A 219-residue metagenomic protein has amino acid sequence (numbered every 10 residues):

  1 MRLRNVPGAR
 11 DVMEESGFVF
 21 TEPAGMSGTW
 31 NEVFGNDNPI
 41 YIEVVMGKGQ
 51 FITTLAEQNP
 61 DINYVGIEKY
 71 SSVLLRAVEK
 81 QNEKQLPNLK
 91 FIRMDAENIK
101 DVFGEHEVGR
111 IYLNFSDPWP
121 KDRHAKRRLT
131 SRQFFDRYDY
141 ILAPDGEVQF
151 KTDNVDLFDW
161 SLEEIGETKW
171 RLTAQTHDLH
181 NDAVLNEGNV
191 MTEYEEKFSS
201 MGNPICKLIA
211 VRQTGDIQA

Functional and structural regions predicted by a protein language model:
M1-I40, Q50-E57: S-adenosyl-L-methionine
V45-G47: Class I SAM-dependent methyltransferase "Motif I" SAM/SAH-binding loop
Y70: Conserved SAM/SAH-binding beta-strand->alpha-helix loop
L75-K80, W160: Short alpha-helix adjacent to the SAM-binding motif of class I
V78-E105: S-adenosyl-L-methionine
T130-P144: A short glycine-rich, Lys/Arg-flanked "PGG" loop and its adjoining helix->strand segment in the class I
D145-T152: Conserved beta-strand signature within the Rossmann-like core of class I S-adenosyl-L-methionine
E163, T168-A219: Class I S-adenosyl-L-methionine
